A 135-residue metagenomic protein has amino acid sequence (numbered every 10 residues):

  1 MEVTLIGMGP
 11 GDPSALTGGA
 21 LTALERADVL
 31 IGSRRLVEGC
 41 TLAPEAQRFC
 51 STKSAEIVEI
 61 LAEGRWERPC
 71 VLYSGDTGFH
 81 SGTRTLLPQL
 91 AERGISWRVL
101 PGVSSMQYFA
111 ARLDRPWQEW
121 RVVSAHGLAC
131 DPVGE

Functional and structural regions predicted by a protein language model:
M1-F109: Class I S-adenosyl-L-methionine
A110-E135: Short, glycine-/small-residue-rich phosphate/pyrophosphate-handling segment
